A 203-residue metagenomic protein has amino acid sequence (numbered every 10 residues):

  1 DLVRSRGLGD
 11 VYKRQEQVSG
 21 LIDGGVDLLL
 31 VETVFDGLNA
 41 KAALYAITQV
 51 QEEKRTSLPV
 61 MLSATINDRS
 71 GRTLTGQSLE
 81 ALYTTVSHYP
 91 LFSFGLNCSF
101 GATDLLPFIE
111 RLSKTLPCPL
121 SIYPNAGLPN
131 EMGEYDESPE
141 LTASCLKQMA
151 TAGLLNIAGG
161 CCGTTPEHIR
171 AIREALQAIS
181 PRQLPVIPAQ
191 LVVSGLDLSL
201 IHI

Functional and structural regions predicted by a protein language model:
D1-Y12, I201-H202: Single conserved hydrophobic/aromatic residue that forms the stacking wall/gate of nucleotide- or nucleobase-binding
D10-L21, Q77-A81, L141-S144: Active-site glycine-rich loop that binds ribose-phosphate moieties when present
V11, P185-L200: Active-site loops and adjacent core secondary-structure elements that bind or stabilize anionic groups
K13-G20, G24-A46: Internal active-site segments that recognize and position negatively charged phosphoryl groups and nucleotide moieties
V31, L96, G159-G160: Conserved beta-strand positions
F35-Q51, G101-S113, T165-R170: Active-site-adjacent beta->alpha loops and helix N-cap segments on the catalytic face of soluble alpha/beta enzymes
K41-V86, V193: Conserved anion-binding
N67-S78, V86-N156, R170-P181, S199: Catalytic-face loop-and-helix region of soluble metabolic enzyme cores
